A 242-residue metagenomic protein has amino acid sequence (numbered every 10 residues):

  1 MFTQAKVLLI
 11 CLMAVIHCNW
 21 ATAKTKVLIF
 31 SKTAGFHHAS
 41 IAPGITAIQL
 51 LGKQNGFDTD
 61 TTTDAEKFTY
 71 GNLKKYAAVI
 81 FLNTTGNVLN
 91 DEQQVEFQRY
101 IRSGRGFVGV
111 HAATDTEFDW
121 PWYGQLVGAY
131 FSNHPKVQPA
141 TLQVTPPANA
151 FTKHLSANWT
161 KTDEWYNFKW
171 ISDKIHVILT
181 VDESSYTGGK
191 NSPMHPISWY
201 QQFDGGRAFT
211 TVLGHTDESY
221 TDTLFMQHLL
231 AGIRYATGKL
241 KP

Functional and structural regions predicted by a protein language model:
M1-K24: Bacterial Sec-dependent N-terminal signal peptides
K24, K53, G71-K75, N90 (+7 more regions): Extracellular/periplasmic catalytic domains that process cell-envelope and extracellular macromolecules
K24-T25, S31, A39, L50-F57 (+3 more regions): Extracellular ligand-binding/catalytic regions of CAZymes and related secreted enzymes and adhesion modules
K26-T114: Helical hinge/lid and interdomain linker segments adjacent to catalytic or ligand-binding clefts that mediate domain
P43, A47, K75, E92 (+5 more regions): Extracytoplasmic/secreted proteins, especially bacterial periplasmic and envelope-associated proteins
N87-H154: A glycine-rich, often tryptophan-bearing local segment used as a flexible ligand/cofactor-contacting loop or short
G106-V108, I178, F209: Structural detector of well-ordered beta-strand residues that form the stable sheet scaffold of enzyme domains
A129, H134-G205: Catalytic beta-strand/loop cores that center a nucleophilic Ser/Cys/Thr and support acyl-enzyme chemistry
